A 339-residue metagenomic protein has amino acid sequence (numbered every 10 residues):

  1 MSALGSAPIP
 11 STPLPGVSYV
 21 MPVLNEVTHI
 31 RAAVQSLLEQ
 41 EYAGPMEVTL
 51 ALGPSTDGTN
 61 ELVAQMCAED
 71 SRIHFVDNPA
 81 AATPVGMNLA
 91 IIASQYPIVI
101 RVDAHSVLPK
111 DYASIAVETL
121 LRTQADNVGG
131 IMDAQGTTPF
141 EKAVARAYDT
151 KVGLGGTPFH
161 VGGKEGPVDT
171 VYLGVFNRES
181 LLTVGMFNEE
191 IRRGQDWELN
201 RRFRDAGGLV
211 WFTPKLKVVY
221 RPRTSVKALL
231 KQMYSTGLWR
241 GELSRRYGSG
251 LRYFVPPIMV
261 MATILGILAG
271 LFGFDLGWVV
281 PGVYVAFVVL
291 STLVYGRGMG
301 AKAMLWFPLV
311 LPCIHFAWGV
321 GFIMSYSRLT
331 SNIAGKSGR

Functional and structural regions predicted by a protein language model:
Q35-P45: Short, acidic, metal-binding catalytic loop of nucleotide-sugar glycosyltransferases
L52-E61, A80, D103-P109: A conserved acidic beta->alpha catalytic loop
N78-S94, I115, K164-V171: Glycine-rich, basic loop-to-helix element that forms the pyrophosphate-binding segment of sugar-nucleotide handling
V99: Short aromatic/hydrophobic "clamp" motif used to bind/position activated sugar donors
K110-K142, R146, K217, R221: Conserved donor NDP-sugar-binding/catalytic core segment of glycosyltransferases
Q135, G156-E179, R192, E198 (+3 more regions): A recurrent flexible, glycine/aromatic-enriched loop bordering the glycosyltransferase active site that acts as
N188-Y247: Catalytic donor/gating beta->alpha subdomain of glycosyltransferases that bind UDP-sugars
I258-N332: Membrane-embedded multi-pass helical conduit in multi-pass membrane proteins, especially envelope-biosynthetic
